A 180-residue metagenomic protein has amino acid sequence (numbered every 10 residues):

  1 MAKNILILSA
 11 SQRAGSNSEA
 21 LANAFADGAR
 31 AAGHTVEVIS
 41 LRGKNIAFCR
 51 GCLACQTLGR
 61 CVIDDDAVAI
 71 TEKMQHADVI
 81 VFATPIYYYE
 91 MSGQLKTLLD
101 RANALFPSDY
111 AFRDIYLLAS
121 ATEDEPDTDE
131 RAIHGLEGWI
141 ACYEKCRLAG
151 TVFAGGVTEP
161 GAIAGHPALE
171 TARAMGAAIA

Functional and structural regions predicted by a protein language model:
M1-A83, Y89-L105, G161-A180: N-terminal beta1-alpha1-beta2 submodule of the flavodoxin-like/Rossmannoid cofactor-binding fold
L8-S9, A83, L117-A121, F153: Short beta-strands and strand-loop turn motifs
V38-S40, I63, L117, G150-F153: Structural signal for conserved beta-strand scaffold positions within catalytic alpha/beta enzyme cores
N45, T122, G155-T158: Glycine-rich beta-alpha junction loops
Y87-Y88, D124: Glycine-rich nucleotide phosphate-binding loop and flanking beta-alpha elements of Rossmann-like dinucleotide-binding
G93-Q94, F106-T151: Short, glycine-/small-residue-rich phosphate/pyrophosphate-handling segment
L136-V157, I163-H166, R173-A174, A178-A180: A charged, well-structured terminal subsegment
